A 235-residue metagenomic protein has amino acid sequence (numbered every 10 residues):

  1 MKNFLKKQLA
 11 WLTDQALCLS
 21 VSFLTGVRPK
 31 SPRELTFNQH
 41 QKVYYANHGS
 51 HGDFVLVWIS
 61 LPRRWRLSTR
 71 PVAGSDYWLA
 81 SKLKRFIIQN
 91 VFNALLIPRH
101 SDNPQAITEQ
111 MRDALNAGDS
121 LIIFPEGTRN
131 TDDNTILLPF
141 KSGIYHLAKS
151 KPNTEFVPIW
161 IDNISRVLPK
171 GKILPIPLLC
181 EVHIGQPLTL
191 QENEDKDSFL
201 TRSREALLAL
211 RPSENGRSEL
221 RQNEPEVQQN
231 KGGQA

Functional and structural regions predicted by a protein language model:
K2-T25, R85, Q89, N93: Short hydrophobic helices that act as membrane-entry/anchoring signals
W11, L17-H48: Helix-to-loop junction immediately C-terminal to a conserved catalytic motif
F37-H100: Catalytic core of membrane glycerolipid acyltransferases/transacylases, capturing the structured, soluble-facing
Q41-V43, S120-F124, E155-V157: Residue-level preference for the first positions of well-ordered beta-strands
E109, D113, C180-L208, E214-R217: A charged, well-structured terminal subsegment
A114-I144: Catalytic-site beta-strand/loop segments enriched in glycine and acidic/polar residues
N134-D197: A cross-family acyltransferase "interaction/gating" segment
